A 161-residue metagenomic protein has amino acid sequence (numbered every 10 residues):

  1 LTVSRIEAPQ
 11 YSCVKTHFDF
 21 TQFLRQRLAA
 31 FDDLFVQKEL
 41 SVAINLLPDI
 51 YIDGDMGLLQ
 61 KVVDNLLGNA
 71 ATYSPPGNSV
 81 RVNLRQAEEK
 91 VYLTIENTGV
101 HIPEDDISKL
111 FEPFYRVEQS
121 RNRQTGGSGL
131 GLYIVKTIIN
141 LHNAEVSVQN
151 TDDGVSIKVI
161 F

Functional and structural regions predicted by a protein language model:
V14-F18, V36, S41-Y51: Conserved catalytic submotifs in the C-terminal HATPase_c
A70-A71: Short helix-loop "hinge" at the ATP-lid/N-box region of the Bergerat-fold HATPase_c
G77-E89: Short beta-strand/loop element within the Bergerat-fold HATPase_c
N97: Acidic ATP/Mg2+-coordinating residue in the GHKL
I102-R116: Short conserved segment of the HATPase_c
G126, G131, V135: Short alpha-helical Gxxx[C/S/T] motif in the catalytic ATP-binding
N143-A144: Conserved glycine-rich
